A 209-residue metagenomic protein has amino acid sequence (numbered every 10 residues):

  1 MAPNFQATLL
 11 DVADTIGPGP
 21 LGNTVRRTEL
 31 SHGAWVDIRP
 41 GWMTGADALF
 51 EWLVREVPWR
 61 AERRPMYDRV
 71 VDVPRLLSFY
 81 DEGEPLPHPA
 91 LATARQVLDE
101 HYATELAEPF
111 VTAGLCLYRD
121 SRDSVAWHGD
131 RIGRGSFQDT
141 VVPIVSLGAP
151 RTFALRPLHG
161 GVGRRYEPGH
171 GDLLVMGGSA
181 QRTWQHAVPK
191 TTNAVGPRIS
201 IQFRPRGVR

Functional and structural regions predicted by a protein language model:
M1-R209: Non-heme Fe(II) oxygenase metal-center motifs and adjacent flexible, charged/small-residue loops
